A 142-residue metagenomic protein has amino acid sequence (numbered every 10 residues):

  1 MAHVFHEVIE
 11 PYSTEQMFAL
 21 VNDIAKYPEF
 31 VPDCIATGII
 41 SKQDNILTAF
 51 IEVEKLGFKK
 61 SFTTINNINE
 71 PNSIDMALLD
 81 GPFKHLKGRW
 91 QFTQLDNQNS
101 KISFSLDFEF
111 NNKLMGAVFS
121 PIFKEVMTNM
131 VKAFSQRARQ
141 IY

Functional and structural regions predicted by a protein language model:
M1-N45, N97: Hydrophobic ligand-binding cavity/cleft-lining segments
F5-V8, A49-I51, W90, F104-L106: A structural signal for short, well-ordered beta-strand segments
M17-V21, Y27, A49, N66 (+2 more regions): Hydrophobic pocket/interface hotspot
P28-E29, I39-I40, E54-K101, D107: Hydrophobic-ligand binding "helix-grip"
T48-A49, M76: Generic recognition of long tandem-repeat/solenoid scaffolds
F110-Y142: A conserved amphipathic terminal alpha-helix motif
